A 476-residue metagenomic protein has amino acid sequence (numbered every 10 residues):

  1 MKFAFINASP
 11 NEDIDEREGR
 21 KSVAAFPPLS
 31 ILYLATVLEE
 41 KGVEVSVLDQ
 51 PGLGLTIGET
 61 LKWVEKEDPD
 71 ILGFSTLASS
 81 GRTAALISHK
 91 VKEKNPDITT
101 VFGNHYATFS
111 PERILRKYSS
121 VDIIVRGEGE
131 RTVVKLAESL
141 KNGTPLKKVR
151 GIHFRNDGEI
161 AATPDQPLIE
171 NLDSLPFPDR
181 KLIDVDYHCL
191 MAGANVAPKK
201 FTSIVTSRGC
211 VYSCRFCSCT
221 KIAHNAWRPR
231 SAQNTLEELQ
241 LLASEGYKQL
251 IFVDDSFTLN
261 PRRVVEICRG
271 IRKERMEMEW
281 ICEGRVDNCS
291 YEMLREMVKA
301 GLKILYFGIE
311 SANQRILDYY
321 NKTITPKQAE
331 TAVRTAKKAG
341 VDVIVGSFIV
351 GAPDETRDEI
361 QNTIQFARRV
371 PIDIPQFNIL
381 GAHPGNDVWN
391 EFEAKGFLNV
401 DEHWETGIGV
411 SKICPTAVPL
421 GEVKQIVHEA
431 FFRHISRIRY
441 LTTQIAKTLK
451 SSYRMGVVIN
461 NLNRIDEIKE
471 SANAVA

Functional and structural regions predicted by a protein language model:
F3-F5, L61, D70, D387-F392 (+1 more regions): Radical SAM enzyme core and accessory elements
S9-G19, V149, R155-S203: N-terminal [4Fe-4S]-dependent radical SAM core
E12-I14, P111, Y212, P261-R262 (+6 more regions): Flexible glycine/acidic-rich beta-alpha junction loops that bind and position SAM and/or redox cofactors in anaerobic
D15-I31: Glycine- and acidic-residue-enriched helix-capping/strand-helix junction motifs
S30, L34-N171, I379-G381, G385: Glycine-rich beta-alpha loop elements in corrinoid/cobalamin-binding modules across cobalamin-dependent enzymes
I31, T60, A84, V133 (+6 more regions): Aromatic/hydrophobic pocket-lining residues that form the small-molecule binding cavity in soluble enzyme cores
I114-K117, M293, D354-R369: Catalytic cores of alpha/beta
P178-V345, V350-A352, Q365: Radical SAM [4Fe-4S] cluster-binding motif and immediate context
